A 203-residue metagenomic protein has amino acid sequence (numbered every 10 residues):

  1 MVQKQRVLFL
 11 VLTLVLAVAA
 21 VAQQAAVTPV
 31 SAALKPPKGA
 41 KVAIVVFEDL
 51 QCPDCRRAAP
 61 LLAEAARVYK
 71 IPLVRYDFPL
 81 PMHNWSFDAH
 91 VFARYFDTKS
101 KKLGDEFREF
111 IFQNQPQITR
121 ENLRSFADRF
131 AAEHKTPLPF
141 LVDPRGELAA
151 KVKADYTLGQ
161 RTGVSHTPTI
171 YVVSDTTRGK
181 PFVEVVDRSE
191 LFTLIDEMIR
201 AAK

Functional and structural regions predicted by a protein language model:
M1-L10: Bacterial N-terminal signal peptides that target proteins for export
F9-A19: Bacterial N-terminal signal peptides
V11, Q23-Q24, P72-V74: Domain-level signature for proteins that mediate thiol-based redox and metal-cofactor handling
A25-V42: A short beta-strand-turn-helix
P29-A33, A59-L61, D155-L158: A generic local structural motif
P37-G39, A66-V68, W85, R161-S165: Extracellular/periplasmic catalytic domains that process cell-envelope and extracellular macromolecules
V45, L50, R56-F130, A201: Structural alpha/beta surface segment adjacent to cysteine/selenocysteine redox centers across thiol/disulfide enzymes
D128-K203: C-terminal cap of thioredoxin/glutaredoxin-like
